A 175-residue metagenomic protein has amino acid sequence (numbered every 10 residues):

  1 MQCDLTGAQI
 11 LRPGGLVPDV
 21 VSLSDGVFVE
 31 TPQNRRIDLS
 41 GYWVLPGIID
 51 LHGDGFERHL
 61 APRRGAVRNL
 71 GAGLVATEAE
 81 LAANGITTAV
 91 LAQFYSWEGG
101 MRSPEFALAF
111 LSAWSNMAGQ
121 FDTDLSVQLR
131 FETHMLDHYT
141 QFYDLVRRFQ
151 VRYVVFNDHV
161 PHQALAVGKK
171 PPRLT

Functional and structural regions predicted by a protein language model:
M1-L45: Histidine-rich, glycine-flanked metal-binding segment
L11, N84, M117: Change "in soluble alpha/beta enzymes" to "in soluble alpha/beta proteins
R12, Q93, D158: Residues that line or immediately flank small-molecule/substrate-binding pockets and catalytic motifs
N34-R35, L39-Y42, L74-E80, Y139-V154: Short amphipathic alpha-helices and their capping/turn segments at secondary-structure boundaries
W43-A109: Metal-associated gating/positioning segment near the N- to mid-region
S96-G100, E105-T175: Metal-coordinating catalytic core of metallo-dependent amide/deamination hydrolases
